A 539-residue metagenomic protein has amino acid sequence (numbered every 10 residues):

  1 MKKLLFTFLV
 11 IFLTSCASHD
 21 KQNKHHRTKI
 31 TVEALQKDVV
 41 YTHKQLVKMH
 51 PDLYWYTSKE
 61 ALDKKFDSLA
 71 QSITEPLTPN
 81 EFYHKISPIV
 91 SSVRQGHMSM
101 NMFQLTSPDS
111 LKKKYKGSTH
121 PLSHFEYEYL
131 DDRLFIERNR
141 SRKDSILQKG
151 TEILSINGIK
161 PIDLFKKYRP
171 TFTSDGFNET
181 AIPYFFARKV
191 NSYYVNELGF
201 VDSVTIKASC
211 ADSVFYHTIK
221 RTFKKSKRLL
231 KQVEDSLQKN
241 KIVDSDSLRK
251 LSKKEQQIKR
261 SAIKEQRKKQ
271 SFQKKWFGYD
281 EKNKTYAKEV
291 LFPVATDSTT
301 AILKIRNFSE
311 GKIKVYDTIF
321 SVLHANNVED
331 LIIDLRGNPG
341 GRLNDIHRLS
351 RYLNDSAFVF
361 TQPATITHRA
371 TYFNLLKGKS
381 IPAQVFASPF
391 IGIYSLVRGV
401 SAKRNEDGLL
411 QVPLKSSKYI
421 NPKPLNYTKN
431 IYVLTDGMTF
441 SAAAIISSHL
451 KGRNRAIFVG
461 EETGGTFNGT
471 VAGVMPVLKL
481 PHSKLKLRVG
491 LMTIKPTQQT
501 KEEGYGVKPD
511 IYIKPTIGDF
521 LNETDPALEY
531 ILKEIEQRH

Functional and structural regions predicted by a protein language model:
L4-L13: Sec-dependent N-terminal signal peptides
F12-S15, P413-L414: Intrinsic disorder/low-complexity segments
A17-L331, L335-T365, I381, F467-K479 (+4 more regions): Flexible, low-complexity junctional segments that flank or bridge functional domains
T151, L343-F520: Conserved acidic, small-residue-rich alpha-beta core segments centered on
